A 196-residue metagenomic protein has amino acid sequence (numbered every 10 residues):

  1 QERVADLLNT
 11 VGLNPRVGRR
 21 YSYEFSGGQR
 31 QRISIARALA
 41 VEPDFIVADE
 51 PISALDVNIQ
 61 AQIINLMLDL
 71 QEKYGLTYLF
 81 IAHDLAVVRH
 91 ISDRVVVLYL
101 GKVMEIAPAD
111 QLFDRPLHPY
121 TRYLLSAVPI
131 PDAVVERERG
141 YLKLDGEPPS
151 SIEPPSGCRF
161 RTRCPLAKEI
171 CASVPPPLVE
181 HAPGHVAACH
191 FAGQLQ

Functional and structural regions predicted by a protein language model:
Q1-R16, R122-S126: Conserved ABC ATPase "signature" region
E2, R19-Y21, R139: Interfacial catalytic loop of ABC nucleotide-binding domains
Y21-F25, Q29: Conserved ABC ATPase signature
Q29-R32, A36, A61, P149 (+1 more regions): Conserved ABC ATPase nucleotide-binding domain "signature" region
E42: Conserved catalytic motifs of ABC-family nucleotide-binding domains
V47-P51, L55-R137: P-loop NTP-binding/switch modules centered on Walker-like glycine-rich loops
P108-Q196: Charged, flexible cofactor/metal-binding loops and thiol motifs
